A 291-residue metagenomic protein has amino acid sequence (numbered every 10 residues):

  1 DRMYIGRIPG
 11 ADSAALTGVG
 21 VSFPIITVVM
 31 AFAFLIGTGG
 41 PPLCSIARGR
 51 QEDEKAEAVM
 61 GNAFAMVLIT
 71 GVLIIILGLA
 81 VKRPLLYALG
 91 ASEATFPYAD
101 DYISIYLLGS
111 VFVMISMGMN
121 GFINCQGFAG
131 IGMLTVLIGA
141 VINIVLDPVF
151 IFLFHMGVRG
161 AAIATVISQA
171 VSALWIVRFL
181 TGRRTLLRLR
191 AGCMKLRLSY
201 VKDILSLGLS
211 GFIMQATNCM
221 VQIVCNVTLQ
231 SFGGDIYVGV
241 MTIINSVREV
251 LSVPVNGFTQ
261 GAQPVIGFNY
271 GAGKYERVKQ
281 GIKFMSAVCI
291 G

Functional and structural regions predicted by a protein language model:
D1, I105, G139, S168-S172 (+3 more regions): Transmembrane helical elements of multi-pass membrane transporters/channels
D1-L16, L86-E93, V149-M156, C219-S246 (+2 more regions): Helix-terminus/linker motif at the lipid-water interface of multi-pass membrane proteins
R2-M3, P42, R83-P84, G121 (+9 more regions): Transmembrane alpha-helix boundary and packing residues in multipass membrane permease domains and related
L16-I75, V113-G132, N226, V240-G291: Small-residue-rich hydrophobic transmembrane alpha-helices
I25-F32, L108, L134, L209 (+1 more regions): Residue-level signal for short hydrophobic patches within transmembrane helices of multi-pass membrane transporters
F32, L68-A80, V111, I115 (+8 more regions): Generic alpha-helical transmembrane segments of integral inner-membrane proteins, especially permease/transport modules
C44-G109, L153-G208, I266-G291: Short alpha-helical transmembrane segments in multi-pass integral membrane proteins
A91-A99, I103-Y106, S110-L137: Cytoplasmic helix-loop-helix junction between adjacent transmembrane helices in 12-TM secondary transporters
